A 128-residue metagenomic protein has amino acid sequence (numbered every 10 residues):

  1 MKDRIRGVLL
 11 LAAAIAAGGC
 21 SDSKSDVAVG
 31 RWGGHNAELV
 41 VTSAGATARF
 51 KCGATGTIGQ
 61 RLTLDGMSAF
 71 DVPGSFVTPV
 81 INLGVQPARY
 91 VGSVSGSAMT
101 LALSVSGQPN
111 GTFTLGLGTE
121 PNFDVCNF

Functional and structural regions predicted by a protein language model:
M1-L9: Bacterial N-terminal signal peptides that target proteins for export
A16-G19: C-terminal motif of bacterial Sec signal peptides marking the signal peptidase cleavage site
S23-L39, T100, N122-F128: Tryptophan-anchored aromatic micro-motifs
G34-N36, G56-G59, G84-R89: Short, surface-exposed coil-to-beta transition loops
A37-V77: N-terminal glycine/threonine-rich, aromatic-flanked beta-hairpin/loop signature
D71-V94: An anionic, turn-rich surface loop/hairpin at beta-sheet edges that serves as a generic interaction/coordination patch
S95, S106-Q108, N127: Long protein-protein interaction modules used by eukaryotic assembly/scaffold proteins
L101-L115: Short, exposed beta-strand-loop hairpins at the edges of beta-sheets in extracellular/periplasmic proteins
